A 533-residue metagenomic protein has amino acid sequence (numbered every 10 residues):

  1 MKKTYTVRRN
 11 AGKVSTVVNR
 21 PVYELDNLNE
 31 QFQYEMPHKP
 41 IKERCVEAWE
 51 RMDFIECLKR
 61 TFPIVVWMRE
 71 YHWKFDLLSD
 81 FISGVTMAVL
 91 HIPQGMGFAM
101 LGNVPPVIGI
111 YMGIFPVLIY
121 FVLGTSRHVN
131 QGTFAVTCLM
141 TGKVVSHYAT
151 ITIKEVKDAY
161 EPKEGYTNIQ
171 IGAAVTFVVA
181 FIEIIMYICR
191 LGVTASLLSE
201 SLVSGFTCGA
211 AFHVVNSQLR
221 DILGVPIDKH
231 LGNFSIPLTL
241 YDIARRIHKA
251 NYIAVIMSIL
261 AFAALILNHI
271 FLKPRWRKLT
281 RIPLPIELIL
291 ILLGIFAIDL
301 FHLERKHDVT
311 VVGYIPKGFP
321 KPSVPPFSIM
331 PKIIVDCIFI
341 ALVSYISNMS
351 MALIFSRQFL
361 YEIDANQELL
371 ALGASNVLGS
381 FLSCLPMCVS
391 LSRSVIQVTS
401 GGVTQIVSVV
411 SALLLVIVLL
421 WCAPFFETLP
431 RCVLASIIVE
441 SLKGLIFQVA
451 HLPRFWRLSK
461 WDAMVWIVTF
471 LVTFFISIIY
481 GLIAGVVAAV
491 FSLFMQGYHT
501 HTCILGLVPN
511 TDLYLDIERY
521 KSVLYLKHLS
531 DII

Functional and structural regions predicted by a protein language model:
K2-L513, Y520: Transmembrane helical cores of multi-pass ion-transport proteins
K521-I533: Structured cytosolic domains appended to multi-pass membrane proteins
